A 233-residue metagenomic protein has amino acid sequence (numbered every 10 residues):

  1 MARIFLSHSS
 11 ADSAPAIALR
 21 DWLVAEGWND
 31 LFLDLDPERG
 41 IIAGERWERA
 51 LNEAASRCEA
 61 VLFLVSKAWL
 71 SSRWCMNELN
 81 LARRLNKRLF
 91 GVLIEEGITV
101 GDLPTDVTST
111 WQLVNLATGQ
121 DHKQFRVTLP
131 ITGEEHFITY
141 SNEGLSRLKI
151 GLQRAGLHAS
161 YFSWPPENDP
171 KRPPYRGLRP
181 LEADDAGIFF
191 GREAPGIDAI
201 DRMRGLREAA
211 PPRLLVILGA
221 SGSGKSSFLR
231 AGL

Functional and structural regions predicted by a protein language model:
M1-W28, E45, R49, R73 (+3 more regions): C-terminal interaction surface of TIR/SEFIR-family domains
G27-E38: Conserved RecA-like helicase motor-core motifs
A43, K67-K87, G97-D102: Conserved TIR/SEFIR loop-to-helix hotspot centered on a Trp-containing motif with a nearby acidic residue
C58: An anion/phosphate-binding loop that grips the pyrophosphate of nucleotide cofactors and donors
V61-L62: Hydrophobic acceptor-binding patch used for acceptor engagement in glycosyltransferases
P165-A220: Walker A/P-loop-proximal flanking segment of P-loop NTPase domains
A220-L233: P-loop NTPase Walker A phosphate-binding motif
